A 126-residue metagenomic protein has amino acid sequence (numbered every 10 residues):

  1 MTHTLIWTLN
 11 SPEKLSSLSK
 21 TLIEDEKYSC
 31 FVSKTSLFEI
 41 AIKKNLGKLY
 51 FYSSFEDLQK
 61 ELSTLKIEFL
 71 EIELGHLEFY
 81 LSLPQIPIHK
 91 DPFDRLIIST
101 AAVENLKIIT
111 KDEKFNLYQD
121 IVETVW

Functional and structural regions predicted by a protein language model:
M1-T2, S33, E73, K111: A secondary-structure boundary/capping signal
M1-V32, K48-K60, Y118-Q119: Short, well-structured N-terminal submotif of metal-dependent ribonuclease cores
T2-H3, I40, Y80, A101: Generic structural signal for small/hydrophobic residues in well-ordered secondary structure, especially within
T4, S36-L37, H76, I97 (+1 more regions): Alpha-helix capping/helix-boundary segments
F31, L70, E123-V125: General small-molecule cofactor/ligand-binding pocket signal
Y52, T64-K111: Active-site neighborhoods of divalent-metal-dependent phosphate/nucleic-acid chemistry enzymes
V103, K107-I109, E113-W126: Charged phosphate-binding loop/patch that engages nucleotide di/tri-phosphates or the phosphate backbone of nucleic
